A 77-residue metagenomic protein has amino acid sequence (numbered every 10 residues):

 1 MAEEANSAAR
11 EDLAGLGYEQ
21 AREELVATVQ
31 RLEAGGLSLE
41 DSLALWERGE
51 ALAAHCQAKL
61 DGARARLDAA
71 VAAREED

Functional and structural regions predicted by a protein language model:
M1-A9: N-terminal leader/presequence segments that are low-structure and precede the mature protein or first folded domain
L13-R74: Amphipathic, hydrophobic secondary-structure cores in small proteins
